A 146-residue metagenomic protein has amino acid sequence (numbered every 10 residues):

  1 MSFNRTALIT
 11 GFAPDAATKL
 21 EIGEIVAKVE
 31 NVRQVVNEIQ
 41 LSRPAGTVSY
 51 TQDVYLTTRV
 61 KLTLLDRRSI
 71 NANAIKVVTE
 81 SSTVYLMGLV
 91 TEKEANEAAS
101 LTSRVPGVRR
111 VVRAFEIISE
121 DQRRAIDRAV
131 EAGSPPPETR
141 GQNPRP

Functional and structural regions predicted by a protein language model:
M1-P146: N-terminal targeting leaders
